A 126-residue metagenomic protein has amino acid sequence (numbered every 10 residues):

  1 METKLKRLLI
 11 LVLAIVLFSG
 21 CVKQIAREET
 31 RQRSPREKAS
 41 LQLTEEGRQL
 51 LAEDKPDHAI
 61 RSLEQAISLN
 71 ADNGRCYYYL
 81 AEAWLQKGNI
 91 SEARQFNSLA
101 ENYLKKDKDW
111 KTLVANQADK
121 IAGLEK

Functional and structural regions predicted by a protein language model:
R36-L51, Y78: Alpha-helical tetratricopeptide repeat
Q65-S68, N102: Conserved structural position within tetratricopeptide repeats
W84-K108: TPR/TPR-like (Sel1-like) alpha-helical repeat modules
